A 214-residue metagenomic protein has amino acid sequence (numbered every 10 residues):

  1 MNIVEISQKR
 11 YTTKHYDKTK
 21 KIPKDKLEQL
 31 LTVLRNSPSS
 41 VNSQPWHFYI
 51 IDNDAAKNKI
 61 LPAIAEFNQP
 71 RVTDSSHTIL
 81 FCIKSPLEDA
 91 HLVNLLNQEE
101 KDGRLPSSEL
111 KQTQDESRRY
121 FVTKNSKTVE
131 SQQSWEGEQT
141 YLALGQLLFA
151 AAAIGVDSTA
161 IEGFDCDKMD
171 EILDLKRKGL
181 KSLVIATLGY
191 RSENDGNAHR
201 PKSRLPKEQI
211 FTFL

Functional and structural regions predicted by a protein language model:
M1-L214: Acidic, surface-exposed loops and disordered segments
